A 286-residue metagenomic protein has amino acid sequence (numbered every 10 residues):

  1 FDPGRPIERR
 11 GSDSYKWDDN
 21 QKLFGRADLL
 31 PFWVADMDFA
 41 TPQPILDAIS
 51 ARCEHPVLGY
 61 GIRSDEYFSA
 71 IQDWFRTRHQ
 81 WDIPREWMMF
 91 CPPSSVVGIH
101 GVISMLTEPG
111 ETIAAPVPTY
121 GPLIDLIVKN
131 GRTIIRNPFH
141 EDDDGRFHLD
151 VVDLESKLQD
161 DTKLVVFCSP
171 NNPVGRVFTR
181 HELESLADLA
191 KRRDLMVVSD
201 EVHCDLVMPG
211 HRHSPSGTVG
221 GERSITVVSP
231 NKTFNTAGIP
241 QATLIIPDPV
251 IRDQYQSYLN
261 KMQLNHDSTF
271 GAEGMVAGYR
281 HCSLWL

Functional and structural regions predicted by a protein language model:
F1-S94: N-terminal small-domain helix-loop-helix segment of the aminotransferase-like
A35-M37, S169-N172, K232: Short glycine-rich anion-binding loops that position phosphate/pyrophosphate groups of nucleotides and phosphorylated
P44, A48, A70, D153 (+4 more regions): Alpha-helical elements of Rossmann-like donor-binding domains used by nucleotide-donor carbohydrate transfer enzymes
L58-D188, D205-L206, G210-G220, I225: Conserved core of the PLP fold type I
V197-V198: Residue-level marker for buried hydrophobic side chains located in beta-strands that build the well-ordered beta-sheet
E201: Walker B catalytic acidic pair
R223-L286: PLP-dependent aminotransferase class I/II
